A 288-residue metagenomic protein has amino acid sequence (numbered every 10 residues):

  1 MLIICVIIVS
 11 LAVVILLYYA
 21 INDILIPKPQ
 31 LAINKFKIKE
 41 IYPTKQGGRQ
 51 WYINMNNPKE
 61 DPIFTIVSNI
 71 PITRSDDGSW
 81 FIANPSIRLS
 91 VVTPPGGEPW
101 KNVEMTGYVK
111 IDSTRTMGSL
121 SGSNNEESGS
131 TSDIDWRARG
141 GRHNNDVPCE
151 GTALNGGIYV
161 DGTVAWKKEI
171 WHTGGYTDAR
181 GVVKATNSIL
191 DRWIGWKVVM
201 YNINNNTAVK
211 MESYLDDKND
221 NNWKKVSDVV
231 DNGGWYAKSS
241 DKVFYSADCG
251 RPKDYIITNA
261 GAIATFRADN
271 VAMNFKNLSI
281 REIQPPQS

Functional and structural regions predicted by a protein language model:
M1-A20: Single-pass alpha-helical membrane anchors
I26-I70: Extracellular carbohydrate-recognition regions
E40-Y42, G234-S288: Ligand-recognition surfaces built from glycine- and aromatic
T73-T173, E282: Secretory/extracellular carbohydrate-interaction modules and structurally similar beta-sandwich "look-alikes"
I87-P94, D178-K184, G261-I263: Short structured motifs
G96, V182-R192, V199-N204, T265-R267: Exposed beta-sheet edge/beta-hairpin loop segments within beta-rich domains
N102-D112, D135-R137, W193-Y201, E212-Y214 (+2 more regions): Residues within well-ordered beta-strands of beta-sheet-rich folds
I189-V243: Carbohydrate-binding surfaces in secreted/extracellular proteins
